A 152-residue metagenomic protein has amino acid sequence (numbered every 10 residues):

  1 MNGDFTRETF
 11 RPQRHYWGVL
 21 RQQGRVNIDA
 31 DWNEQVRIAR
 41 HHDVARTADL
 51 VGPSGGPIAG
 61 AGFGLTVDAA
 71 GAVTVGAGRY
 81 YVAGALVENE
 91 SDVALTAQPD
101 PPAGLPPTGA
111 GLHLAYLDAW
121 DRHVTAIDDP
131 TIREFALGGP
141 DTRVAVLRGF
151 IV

Functional and structural regions predicted by a protein language model:
M1-T74, R79-V82: N-terminal-proximal low-complexity accessory segments that begin disordered and transition into the first
N2-R21, A69-V152: Beta-strand-rich solenoidal segments
